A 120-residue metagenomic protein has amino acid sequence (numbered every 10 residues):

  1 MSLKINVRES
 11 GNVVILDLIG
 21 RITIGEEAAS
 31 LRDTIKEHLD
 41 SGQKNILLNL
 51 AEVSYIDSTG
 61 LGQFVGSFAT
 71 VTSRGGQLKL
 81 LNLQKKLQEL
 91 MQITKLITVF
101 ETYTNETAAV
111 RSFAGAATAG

Functional and structural regions predicted by a protein language model:
M1, N12, Q77: Exposed loop/turn and edge beta-strand positions of beta-sandwich/beta-sheet ligand-binding modules
M1-E9, A114-G120: Non-catalytic signal-transmission and effector/linker regions of two-component phosphorelay proteins
I5-D33: STAS-typified acidic loop motif
I22-F100: Amphipathic alpha-helical interaction surfaces in cytosolic regulatory modules
K85, T107-A108: Acidic phosphotransfer microenvironment of two-component signaling modules
E101-N105: Short acidic-hydrophobic, aromatic-tinged amphipathic segments that line or gate anion-handling sites
